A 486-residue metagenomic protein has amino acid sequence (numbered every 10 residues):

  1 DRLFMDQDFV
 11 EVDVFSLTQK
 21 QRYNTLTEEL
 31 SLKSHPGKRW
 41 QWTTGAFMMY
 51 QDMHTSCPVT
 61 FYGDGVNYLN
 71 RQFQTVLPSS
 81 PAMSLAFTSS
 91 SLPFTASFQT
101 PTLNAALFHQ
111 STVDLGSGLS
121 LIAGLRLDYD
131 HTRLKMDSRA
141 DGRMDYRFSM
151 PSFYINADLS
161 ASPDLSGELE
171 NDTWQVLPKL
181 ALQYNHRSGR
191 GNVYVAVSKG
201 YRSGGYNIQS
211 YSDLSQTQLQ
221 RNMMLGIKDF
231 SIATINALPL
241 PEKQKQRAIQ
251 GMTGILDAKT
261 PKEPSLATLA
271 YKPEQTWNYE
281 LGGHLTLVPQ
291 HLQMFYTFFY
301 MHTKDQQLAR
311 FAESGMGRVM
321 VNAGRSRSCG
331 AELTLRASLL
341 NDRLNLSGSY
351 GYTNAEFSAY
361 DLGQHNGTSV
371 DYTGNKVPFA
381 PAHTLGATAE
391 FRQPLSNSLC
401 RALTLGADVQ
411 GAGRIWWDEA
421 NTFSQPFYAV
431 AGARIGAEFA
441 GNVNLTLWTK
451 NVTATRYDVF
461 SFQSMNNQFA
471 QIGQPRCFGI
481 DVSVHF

Functional and structural regions predicted by a protein language model:
D1-L3, Y23, M49-T55, Y62 (+13 more regions): Structural signature of outer-membrane beta-barrel domains
D1-T43, M49-C57, Q293: Outer-membrane beta-barrel domain signature, strongest for Gram-negative TonB-dependent receptors and also present
R2-S16, P58-T95, R133-E170, Q209-A267 (+3 more regions): Solvent-exposed loop segments that connect transmembrane elements
S16-L32, I255-L256, T260-P273, N278 (+3 more regions): Outer membrane beta-barrel strand-and-loop segments of large Gram-negative receptors, especially TonB-dependent
E28-S34, L107-V113, L125, D172 (+10 more regions): Residues on the lipid-exposed face of transmembrane beta-strands in outer-membrane beta-barrel proteins
L32-H35, Q41, G45-M49, F98-Q293 (+1 more regions): Structural signature of Gram-negative outer-membrane beta-barrels, strongest in the C-terminal barrel of TonB-dependent
T43, S117-L121, Y129, T286-K304 (+2 more regions): Gram-negative outer-membrane beta-barrel transporters
Y201, Q410-D418, A437-F486: C-terminal beta-signal and adjacent terminal beta-strands/loops of Gram-negative outer-membrane beta-barrel proteins
